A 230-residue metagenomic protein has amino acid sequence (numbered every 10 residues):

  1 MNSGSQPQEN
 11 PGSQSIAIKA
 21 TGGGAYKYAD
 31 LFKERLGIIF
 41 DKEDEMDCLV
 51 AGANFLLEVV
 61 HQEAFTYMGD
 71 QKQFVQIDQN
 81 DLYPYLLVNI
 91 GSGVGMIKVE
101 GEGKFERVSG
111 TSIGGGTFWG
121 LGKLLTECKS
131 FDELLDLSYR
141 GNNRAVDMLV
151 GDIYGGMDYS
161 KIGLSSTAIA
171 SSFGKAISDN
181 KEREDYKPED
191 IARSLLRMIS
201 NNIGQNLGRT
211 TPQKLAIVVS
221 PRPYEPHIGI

Functional and structural regions predicted by a protein language model:
M1-I39: Conserved phosphate-binding loops in N-terminal lobes of ATP-dependent enzymes of the actin/Hsp70/sugar-kinase
S5, D41-Y85: Conserved phosphate-binding catalytic cores of ATP/NTP-utilizing and phosphoryl-transfer enzymes
S15-K19, Q76-I77, P84-N89: Short glycine-aspartate micro-motif
K19-A20, F40-V50, V88-I90, V108-I113 (+1 more regions): Active-site nucleophile and cofactor-binding loops and adjacent substrate-binding regions of central metabolic enzymes
L56-E58, E100-K161, S165, K175: Glycine-rich phosphate-binding loop plus the immediately following alpha-helix
L87, G93-V99: Short beta-strand scaffold segments in enzyme catalytic cores
K161-I228: Adenine-nucleotide phosphate-binding core of ATP-dependent small-molecule kinases
